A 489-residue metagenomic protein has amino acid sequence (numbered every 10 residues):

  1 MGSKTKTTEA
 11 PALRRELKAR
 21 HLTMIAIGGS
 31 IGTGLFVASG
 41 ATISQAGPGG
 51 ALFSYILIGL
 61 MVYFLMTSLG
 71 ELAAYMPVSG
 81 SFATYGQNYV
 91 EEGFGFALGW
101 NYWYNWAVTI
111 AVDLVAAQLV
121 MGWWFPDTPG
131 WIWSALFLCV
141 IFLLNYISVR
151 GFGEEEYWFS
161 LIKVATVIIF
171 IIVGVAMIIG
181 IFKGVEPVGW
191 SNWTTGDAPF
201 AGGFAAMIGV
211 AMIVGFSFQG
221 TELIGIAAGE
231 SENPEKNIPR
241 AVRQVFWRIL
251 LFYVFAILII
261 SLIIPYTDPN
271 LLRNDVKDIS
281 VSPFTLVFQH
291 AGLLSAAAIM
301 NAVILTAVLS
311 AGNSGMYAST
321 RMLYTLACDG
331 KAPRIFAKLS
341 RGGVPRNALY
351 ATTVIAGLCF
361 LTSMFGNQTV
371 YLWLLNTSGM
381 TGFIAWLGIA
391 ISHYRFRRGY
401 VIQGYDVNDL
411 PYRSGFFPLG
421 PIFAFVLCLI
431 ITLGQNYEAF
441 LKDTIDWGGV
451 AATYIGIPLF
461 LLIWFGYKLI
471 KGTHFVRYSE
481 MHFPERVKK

Functional and structural regions predicted by a protein language model:
M1-G40, S44-G49, Y63-T67, S79 (+3 more regions): Membrane-interface "cap" regions at the ends of multi-pass membrane proteins
S3, E9, A83-G93, L114-S134 (+6 more regions): Helix-loop-helix connectors at the membrane interface of multi-pass transporters/channels
T7-L13, L52, P129, L161-A298: Helix-loop-helix junctions that connect adjacent transmembrane segments in multi-pass membrane transporters
L13-R14, A38-F137, I141, R248 (+2 more regions): Extracellular loop-to-transmembrane helix junctions
V78, N101-A116, I213, F218-S231 (+3 more regions): Membrane-helix boundary/coupling elements in multi-pass transport proteins
T84, E91, W123, D197 (+3 more regions): TM-loop-TM module centered on a large, flexible mid-protein loop between adjacent transmembrane helices in multi-pass
W131-G189, Q219, V242-F246, L250 (+3 more regions): Membrane-interface loop-to-helix entry segments
W158-F159, F336-G343, W386-A452, M481-E485: C-terminal membrane-solvent junction of multi-pass transporters and transport-like membrane proteins
